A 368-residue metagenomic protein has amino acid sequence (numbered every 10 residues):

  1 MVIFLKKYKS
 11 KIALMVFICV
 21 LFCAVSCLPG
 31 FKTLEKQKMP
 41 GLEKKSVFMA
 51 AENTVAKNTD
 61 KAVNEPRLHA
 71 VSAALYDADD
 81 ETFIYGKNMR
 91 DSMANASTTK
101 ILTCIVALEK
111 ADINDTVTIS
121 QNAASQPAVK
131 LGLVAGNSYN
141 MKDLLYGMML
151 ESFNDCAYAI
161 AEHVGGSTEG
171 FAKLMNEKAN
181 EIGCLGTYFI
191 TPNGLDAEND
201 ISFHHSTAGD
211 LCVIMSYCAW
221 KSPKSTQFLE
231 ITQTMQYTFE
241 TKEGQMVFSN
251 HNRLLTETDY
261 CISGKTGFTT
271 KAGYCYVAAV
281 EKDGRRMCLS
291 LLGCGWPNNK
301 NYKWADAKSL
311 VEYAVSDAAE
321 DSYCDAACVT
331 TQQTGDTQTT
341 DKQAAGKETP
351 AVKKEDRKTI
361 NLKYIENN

Functional and structural regions predicted by a protein language model:
M1, L5, L14, C19 (+10 more regions): Generic intrinsically disordered, low-complexity segments enriched for polar/acidic and small residues
M1-L14, M148-M149, N154-Y158, A179 (+5 more regions): Intrinsic structural disorder
M1-S72, S316-N368: N-terminal secretory targeting signals
F4, P29, D112, I119-S120 (+3 more regions): Alpha-helix initiation/capping motif
S10, A24, T33, A50 (+11 more regions): Intrinsically disordered, low-complexity regions enriched in small/polar residues
S10-I12, I101, K282: Hydrophobic alpha-helical segments, especially transmembrane helices and their immediate juxtamembrane helical caps
L34-G209, A219-K221: Active-site-adjacent loops and short helices of periplasmic peptidoglycan-processing enzymes
C184-Y188, D200-N368: Domain-terminus/edge residues, biased toward the C-terminal soluble/receptor-binding domains of extracytoplasmic
